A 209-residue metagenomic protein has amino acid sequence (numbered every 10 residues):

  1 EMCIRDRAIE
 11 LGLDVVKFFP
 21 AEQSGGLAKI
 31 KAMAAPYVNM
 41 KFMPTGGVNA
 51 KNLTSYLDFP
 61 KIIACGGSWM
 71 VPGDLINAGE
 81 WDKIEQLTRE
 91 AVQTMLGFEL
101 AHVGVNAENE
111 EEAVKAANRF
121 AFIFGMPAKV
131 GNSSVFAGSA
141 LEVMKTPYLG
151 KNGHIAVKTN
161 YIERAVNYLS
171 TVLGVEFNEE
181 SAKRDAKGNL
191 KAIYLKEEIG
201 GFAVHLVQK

Functional and structural regions predicted by a protein language model:
M2-I4: Short, small-residue-biased leader/transition segments that mark boundaries at the very start of proteins
L11, F59-P60: Structural motif
V16, Y56, A91: Conserved, mostly hydrophobic/aromatic
V16-F18, K41-G46, I63-G67, V103: Hydrophobic faces of well-ordered beta-strands that scaffold small-molecule active sites in alpha/beta enzyme cores
D74-L96: C-terminal helical cap(s) of enzyme catalytic domains, especially alpha/beta-barrels
E85, K129-G131, V135, S139-K145 (+1 more regions): Vicinal oxygen chelate
V92-A117, G150-V157: N-terminal beta-strand motif that seeds the catalytic metal site of vicinal oxygen chelate
N109-F124, A165-L173: Amphipathic alpha-helical segments
